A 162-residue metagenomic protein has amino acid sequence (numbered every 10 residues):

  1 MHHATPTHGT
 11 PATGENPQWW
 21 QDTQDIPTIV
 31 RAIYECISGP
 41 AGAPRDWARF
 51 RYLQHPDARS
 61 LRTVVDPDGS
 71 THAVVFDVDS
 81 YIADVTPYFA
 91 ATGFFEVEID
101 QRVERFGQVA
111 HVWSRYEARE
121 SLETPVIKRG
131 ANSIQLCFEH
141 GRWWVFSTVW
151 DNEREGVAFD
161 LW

Functional and structural regions predicted by a protein language model:
M1-Y52, P56: Short, low-complexity N-terminal intrinsically disordered segments enriched in polar/charged residues
H2, R129-F159: Short beta-strand edge/turn micro-motifs at domain boundaries
T28-I29, I33, Y52-V64, S80-P87 (+1 more regions): A short, hydrophobic secondary-structure junction motif
I37, Q54, Y116-A118, V149-N152: Short beta-strand segments enriched in hydrophobic/aromatic residues within well-folded beta-rich domains
D46, L61-T63, F146: Short, hydrophobic secondary-structure boundary micro-motifs
R59-E123: Surface-exposed, charged secondary-structure patches
T71-A73, L122-V126, R154-W162: A short, polar/proline- and glycine-enriched secondary-structure boundary/capping micro-motif
E96-I99, I127-S133: Short, surface-exposed coil-to-beta transition loops
